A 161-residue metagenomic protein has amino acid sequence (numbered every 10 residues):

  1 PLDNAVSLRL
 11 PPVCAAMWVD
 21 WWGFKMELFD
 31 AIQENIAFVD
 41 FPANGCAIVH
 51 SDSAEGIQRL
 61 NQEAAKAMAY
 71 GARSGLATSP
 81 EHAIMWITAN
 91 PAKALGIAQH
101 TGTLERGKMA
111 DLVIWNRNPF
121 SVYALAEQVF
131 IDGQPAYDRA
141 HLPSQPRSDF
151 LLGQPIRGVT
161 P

Functional and structural regions predicted by a protein language model:
P1-D3: Beta-propeller domains
V6-W22, M26-W115, A124, F130 (+1 more regions): His/Asp/Glu-enriched, well-ordered alpha-helical/loop segment that forms or immediately abuts the divalent-metal
P119: Small/polar (Gly/Ser/Thr/Ala-rich) solvent-exposed segments that form structured loops/beta-strands/short helices used
Q128-P161: Extracellular/periplasmic ectodomains of large secreted or surface enzymes and adhesion receptors
